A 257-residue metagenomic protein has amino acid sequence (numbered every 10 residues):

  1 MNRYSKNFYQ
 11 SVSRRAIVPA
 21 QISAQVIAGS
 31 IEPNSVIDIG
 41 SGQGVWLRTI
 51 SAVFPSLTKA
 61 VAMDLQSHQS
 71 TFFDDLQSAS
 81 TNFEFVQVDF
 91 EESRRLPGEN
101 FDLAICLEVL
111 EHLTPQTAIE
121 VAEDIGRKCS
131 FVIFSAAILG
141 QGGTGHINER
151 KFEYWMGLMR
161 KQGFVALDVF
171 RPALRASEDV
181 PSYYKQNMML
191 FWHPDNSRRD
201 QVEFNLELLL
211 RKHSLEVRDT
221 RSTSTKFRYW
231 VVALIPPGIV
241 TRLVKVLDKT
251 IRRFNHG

Functional and structural regions predicted by a protein language model:
M1-I105, Q116-G126, G142, N148-Y154 (+3 more regions): Conserved N-terminal segment of class I S-adenosyl-L-methionine
V109: Hydrophobic adenine-recognition pocket in adenosine-nucleotide-binding enzymes
H112-L113: A short His-aromatic
C129-L139: Conserved beta-strand signature within the Rossmann-like core of class I S-adenosyl-L-methionine
